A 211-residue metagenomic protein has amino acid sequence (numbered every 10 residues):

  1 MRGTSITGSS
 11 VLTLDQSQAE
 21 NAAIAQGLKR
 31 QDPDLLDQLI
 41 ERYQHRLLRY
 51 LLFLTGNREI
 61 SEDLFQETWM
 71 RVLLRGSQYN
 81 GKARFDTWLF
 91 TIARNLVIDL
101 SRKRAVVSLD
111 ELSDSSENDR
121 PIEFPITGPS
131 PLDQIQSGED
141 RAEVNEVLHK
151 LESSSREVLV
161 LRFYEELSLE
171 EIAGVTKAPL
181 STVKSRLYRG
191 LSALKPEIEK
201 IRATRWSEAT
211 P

Functional and structural regions predicted by a protein language model:
R2-Q16, V107, I122, E143 (+2 more regions): C-terminal edge and immediately downstream basic/flexible tail or linker adjoining helix-turn-helix-like DNA-binding
G3-S5, S9, S17-N21, V107-S137 (+1 more regions): Internal acidic/polar
A25-R49, R156: A short, charge-rich alpha-helical start-of-domain segment used by transcription regulators
K29-R30, G56, E67-R84, K103: Sigma70-family region 2
I40-R58, R75, L148, A193 (+1 more regions): Amphipathic, Lys/Arg- and hydrophobic-enriched alpha-helical face
D63-M70, A83-N95: Structural recognition of an alpha-helix C-terminal capping motif at a helix-to-coil junction
L74-G81, T91-L112, S137, R189 (+2 more regions): Arg/Lys-rich amphipathic alpha helix in sigma70-family domain 2
A142-E157, L161-T182: Helix-turn-helix DNA-binding module
